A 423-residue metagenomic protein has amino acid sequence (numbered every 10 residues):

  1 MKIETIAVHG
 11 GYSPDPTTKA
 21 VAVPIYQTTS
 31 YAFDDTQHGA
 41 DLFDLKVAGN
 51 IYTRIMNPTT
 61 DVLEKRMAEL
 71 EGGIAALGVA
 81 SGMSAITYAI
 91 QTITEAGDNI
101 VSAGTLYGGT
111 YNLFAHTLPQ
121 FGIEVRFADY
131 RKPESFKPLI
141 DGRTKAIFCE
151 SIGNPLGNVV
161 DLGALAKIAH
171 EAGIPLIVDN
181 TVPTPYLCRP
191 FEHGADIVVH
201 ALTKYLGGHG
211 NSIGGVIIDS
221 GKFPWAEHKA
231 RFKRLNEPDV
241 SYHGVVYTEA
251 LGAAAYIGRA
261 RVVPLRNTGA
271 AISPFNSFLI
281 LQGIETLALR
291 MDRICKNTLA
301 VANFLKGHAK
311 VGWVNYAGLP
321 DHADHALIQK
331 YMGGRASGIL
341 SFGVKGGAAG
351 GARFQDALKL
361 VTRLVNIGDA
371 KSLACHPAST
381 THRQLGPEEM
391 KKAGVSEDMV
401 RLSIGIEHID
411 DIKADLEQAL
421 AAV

Functional and structural regions predicted by a protein language model:
M1, I74, A115, E124 (+4 more regions): PLP-dependent enzyme catalytic core of the Aspartate aminotransferase-like
M1-N57, K65-R66: N-terminal "arm"/small-domain region of PLP-dependent enzymes with the aminotransferase-like
A7-P16, A76-G307: Conserved PLP-enzyme active-site core in the AAT-like
Y12-P14, Q27-F33, K204, G221-K222 (+7 more regions): Glycine-rich beta-alpha junction loops
D35-T87, G109-T117: Conserved N-terminal alpha-helix of the aminotransferase class I/II PLP-enzyme fold
I147, G215-I217, V314, L340 (+1 more regions): Well-ordered beta-strand positions enriched in small/hydrophobic/aromatic, beta-favoring residues
T268-A271, F275-S277, Q282, T286 (+3 more regions): Conserved small-domain helix->loop->beta segment predominantly found in fold-type I
